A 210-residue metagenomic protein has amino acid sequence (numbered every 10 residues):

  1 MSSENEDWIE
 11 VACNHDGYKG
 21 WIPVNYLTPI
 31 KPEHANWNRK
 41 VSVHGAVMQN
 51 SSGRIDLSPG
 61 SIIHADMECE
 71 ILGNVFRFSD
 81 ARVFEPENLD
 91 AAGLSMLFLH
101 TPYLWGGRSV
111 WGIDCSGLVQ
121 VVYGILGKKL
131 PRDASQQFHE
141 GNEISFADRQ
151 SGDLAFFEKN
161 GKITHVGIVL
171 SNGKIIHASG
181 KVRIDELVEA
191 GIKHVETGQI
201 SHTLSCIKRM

Functional and structural regions predicted by a protein language model:
M1-S3, A65, F157, H177: A generic structural signal for residues embedded in beta-strands
S3-D7, M67-E68, N172-K174: Short, conserved beta-turn/loop elements at beta-strand boundaries and strand-helix junctions
A12-T101: Boundary regions of SH3-family modules and the immediately adjacent low-complexity/disordered segments in eukaryotic
Y103-R149: Catalytic cysteine-centered active-site loop
G107-R108, E158-H165, A178-I184: Active-site loop architecture of trypsin-fold serine endopeptidases
Q150-F157: A structural-propensity feature for long, helix-poor, extended segments
L154, I163-K174: Catalytic nucleophile-His microenvironment captured as a short glycine-rich beta-strand/loop that brackets
L170-M210: Aromatic- and glycine-rich peptidoglycan recognition patches
